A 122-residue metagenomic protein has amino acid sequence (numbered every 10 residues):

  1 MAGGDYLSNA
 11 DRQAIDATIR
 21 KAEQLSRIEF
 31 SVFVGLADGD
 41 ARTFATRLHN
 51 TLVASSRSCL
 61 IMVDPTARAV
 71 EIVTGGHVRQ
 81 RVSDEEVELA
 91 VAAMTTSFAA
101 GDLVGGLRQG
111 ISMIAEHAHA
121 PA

Functional and structural regions predicted by a protein language model:
M1-S58, P65-A122: A structural boundary signal for the start of the first folded domain, especially the loop/turn and N-capping region
